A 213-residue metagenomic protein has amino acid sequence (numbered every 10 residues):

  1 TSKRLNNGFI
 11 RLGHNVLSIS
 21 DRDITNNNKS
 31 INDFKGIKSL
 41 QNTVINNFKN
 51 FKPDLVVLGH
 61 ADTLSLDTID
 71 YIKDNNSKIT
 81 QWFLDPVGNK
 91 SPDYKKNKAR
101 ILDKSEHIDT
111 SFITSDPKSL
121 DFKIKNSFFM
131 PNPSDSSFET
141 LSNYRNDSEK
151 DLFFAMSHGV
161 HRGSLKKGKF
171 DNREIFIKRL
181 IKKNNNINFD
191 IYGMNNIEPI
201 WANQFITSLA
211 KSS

Functional and structural regions predicted by a protein language model:
T1-I31, I37-T43, F51, H60-L66 (+1 more regions): Nucleotide-sugar donor-binding catalytic core of glycosyltransferases
F48, K52-V56: Proline-aspartate-enriched helix->loop->beta-strand connector
L55-V57, T80, F112: Structural motif
Y71-N75: Acidic (Asp/Glu)-rich catalytic clusters
Q81-Y94: A short, histidine- and acid-enriched strand-loop-helix "catalytic/donor-clamping" loop that lines the nucleotide-sugar
